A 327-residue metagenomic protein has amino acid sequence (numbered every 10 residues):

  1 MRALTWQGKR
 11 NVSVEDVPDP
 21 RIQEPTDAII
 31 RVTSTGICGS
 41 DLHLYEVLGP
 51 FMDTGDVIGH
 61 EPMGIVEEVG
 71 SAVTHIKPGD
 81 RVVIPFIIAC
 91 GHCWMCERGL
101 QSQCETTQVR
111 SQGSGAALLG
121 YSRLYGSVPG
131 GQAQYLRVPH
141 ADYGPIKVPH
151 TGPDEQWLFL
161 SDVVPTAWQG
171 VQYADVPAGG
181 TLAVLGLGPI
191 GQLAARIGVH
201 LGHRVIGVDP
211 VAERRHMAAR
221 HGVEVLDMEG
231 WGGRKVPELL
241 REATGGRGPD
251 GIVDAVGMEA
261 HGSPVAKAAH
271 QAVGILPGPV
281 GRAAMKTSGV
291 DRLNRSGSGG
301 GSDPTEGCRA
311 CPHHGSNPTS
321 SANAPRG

Functional and structural regions predicted by a protein language model:
M1, T26, G179-G180: Nucleotide donor/acceptor-binding cores
P18-T35, L48-E97, Q101-S102, P129 (+1 more regions): Glycine-rich beta-strand-centered segment in the early N-terminal region that forms part of a ligand/cofactor-binding
T35-I37, M258-E259: Short glycine-rich anion-binding loops that position phosphate/pyrophosphate groups of nucleotides and phosphorylated
C38, F86-H150, C308: Cysteine-cluster motifs in flexible loop/terminal segments that predominantly coordinate metals
S40-E46: Cytochrome P450 core scaffold surrounding the K-helix E-X-X-R motif and the conserved "meander" helix-loop region
R81-V82, Q134-Y135, P145-G233: Mid-domain Rossmann-like dinucleotide-binding core that forms the NAD(H)/NADP(H) cofactor-binding site
T181-L187, V199-D291, N323: Adenosine-nucleotide cofactor-binding segment
S296-G327: C-terminal substrate-binding/catalytic core of Rossmann-like NAD(P)-dependent dehydrogenases/reductases
